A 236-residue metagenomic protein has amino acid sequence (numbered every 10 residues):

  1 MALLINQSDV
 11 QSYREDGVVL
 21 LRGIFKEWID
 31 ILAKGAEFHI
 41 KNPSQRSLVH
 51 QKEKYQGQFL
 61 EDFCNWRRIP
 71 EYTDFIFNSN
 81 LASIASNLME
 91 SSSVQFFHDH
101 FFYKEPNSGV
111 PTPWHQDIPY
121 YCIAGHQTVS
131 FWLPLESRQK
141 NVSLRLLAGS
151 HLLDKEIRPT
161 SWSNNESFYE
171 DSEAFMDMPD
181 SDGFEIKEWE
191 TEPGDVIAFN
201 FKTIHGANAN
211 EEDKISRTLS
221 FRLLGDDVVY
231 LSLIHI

Functional and structural regions predicted by a protein language model:
A2-E15, V19-W114, Y120-Y121: Non-heme Fe(II)-dependent double-stranded beta-helix
N42-K54, I157-P159, P193-A198, K202-I234: Non-heme Fe(II)/2-oxoglutarate
L81, S91, P106-G109, S137-K140 (+3 more regions): Short, charged/polar surface micro-motifs in flexible loops or helix N-caps
S92-V94, H98-D99, V110-T112, Q127-L133 (+2 more regions): Generic beta-strand structural signal
H100, Q116, L133-S137, L146-A148: Short, structured patches in soluble enzyme cores that scaffold and shape functional sites
Q116-T128, F184, T191, K214: A short beta-loop-beta micro-motif enriched in histidine and acidic residues
C122-Q139, R222-G225: Short, conserved beta-strand element in jelly-roll/cupin
K140-I204: Double-stranded beta-helix
